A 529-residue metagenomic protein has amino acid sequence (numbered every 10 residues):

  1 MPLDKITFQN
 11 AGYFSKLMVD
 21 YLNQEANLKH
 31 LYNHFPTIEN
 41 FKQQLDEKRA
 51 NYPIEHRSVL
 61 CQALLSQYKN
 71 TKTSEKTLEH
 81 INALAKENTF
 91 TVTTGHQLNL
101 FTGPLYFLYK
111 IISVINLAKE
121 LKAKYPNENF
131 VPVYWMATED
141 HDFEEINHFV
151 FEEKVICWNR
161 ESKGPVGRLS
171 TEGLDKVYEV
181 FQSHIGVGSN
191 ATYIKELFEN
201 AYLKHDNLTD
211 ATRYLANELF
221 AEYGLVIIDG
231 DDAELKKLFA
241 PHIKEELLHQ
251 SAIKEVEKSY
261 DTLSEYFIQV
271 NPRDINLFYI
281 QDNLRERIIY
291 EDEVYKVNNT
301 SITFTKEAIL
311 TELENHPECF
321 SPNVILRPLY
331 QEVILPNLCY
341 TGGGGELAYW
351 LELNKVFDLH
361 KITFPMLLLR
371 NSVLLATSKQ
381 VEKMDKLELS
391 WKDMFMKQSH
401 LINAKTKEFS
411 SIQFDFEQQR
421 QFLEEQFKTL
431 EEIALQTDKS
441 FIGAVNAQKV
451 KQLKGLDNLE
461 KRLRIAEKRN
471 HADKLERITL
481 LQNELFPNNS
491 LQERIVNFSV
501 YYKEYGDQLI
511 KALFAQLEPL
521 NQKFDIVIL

Functional and structural regions predicted by a protein language model:
M1-P2, L215-F304, A308-T311, H400 (+1 more regions): Long, compositionally biased intrinsically disordered regions
M1-T73: N-terminal leader/transition segments
E87-K122: N-terminal catalytic cores of NTP/NDP-binding nucleotidyl/phosphoryl-transfer enzymes
P104-L105, A118-D142, P365: Glycine-rich phosphate/pyrophosphate-binding loops and their adjacent beta-strand/loop elements at enzyme active sites
L105-Y106, F143-F149, L238-I243, Y290: Short acidic, glycine/serine/threonine-rich loops at helix termini
F143-V150, L375-T406: A structural-propensity feature for long, helix-poor, extended segments
V150-Y178: A glycine-rich helix N-cap at a beta->alpha junction
R273-L338, G344-K355, F364-M366, L375-K379 (+1 more regions): A translation/RNA-centric and nucleic-acid-associated enzymatic feature enriched in Class II aminoacyl-tRNA synthetases
